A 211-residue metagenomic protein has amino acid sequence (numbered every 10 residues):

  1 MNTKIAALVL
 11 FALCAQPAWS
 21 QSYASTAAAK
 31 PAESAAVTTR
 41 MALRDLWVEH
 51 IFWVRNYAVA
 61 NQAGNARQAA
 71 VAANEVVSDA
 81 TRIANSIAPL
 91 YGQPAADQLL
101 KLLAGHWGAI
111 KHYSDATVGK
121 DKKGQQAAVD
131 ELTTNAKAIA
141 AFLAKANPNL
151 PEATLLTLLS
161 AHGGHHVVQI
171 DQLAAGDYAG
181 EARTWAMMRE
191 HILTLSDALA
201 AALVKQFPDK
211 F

Functional and structural regions predicted by a protein language model:
M1-A7: Bacterial N-terminal signal peptides that target proteins for export
A7-Q16: Bacterial N-terminal signal peptides
Y23-A28, A32-V76, A80, H112 (+1 more regions): C-terminal amphipathic alpha-helix
V76-S114: Mid-chain, structured segments of secreted extracytoplasmic proteins
